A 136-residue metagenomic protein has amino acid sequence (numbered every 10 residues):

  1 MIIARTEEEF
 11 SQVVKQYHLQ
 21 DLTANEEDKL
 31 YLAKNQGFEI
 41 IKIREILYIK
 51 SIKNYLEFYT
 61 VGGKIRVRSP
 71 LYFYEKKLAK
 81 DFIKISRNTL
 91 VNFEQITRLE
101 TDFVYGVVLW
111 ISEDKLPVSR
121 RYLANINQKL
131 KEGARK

Functional and structural regions predicted by a protein language model:
M1-Y17, K29: N-terminal regulatory/sensing modules of transcriptional regulators
I2-R5, D114, V118: A general boundary/transition motif marking the beginning of the first structured unit of a protein
K15-P117: Conserved binding/recognition cores within well-folded domains
K131-K136: Generic C-terminal helix-cap and adjacent flexible tail
